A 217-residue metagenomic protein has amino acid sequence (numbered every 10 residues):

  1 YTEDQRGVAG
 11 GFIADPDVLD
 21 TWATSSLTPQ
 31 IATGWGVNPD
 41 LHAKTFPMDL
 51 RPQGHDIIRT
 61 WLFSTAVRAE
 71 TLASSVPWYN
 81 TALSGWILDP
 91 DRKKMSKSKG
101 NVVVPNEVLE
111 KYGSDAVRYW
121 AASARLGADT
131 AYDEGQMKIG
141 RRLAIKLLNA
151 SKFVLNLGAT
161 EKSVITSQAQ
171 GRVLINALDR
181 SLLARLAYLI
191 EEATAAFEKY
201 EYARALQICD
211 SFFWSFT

Functional and structural regions predicted by a protein language model:
Y1-G158, L182-T217: Structured secondary-structure scaffolds
A159-K162, L178: S-adenosyl-L-methionine
K162-L174: Intrinsic disorder/low-complexity segments
I175, D179, L183: Aromatic-rich surface patch/π-platform used for binding flat ligands and interfaces
